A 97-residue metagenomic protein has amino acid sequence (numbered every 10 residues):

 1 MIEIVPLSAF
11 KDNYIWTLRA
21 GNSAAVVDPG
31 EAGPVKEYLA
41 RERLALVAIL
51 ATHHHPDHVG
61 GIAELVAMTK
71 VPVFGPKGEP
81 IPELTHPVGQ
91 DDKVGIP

Functional and structural regions predicted by a protein language model:
M1-I4: Extreme N-terminal starter segment of soluble prokaryotic enzymes
F10, A24, E31-P97: Active-site HxH/HxHxD metal-binding segment of metal-dependent hydrolases
Y14-L18: Short beta-strand scaffold segments in enzyme catalytic cores
